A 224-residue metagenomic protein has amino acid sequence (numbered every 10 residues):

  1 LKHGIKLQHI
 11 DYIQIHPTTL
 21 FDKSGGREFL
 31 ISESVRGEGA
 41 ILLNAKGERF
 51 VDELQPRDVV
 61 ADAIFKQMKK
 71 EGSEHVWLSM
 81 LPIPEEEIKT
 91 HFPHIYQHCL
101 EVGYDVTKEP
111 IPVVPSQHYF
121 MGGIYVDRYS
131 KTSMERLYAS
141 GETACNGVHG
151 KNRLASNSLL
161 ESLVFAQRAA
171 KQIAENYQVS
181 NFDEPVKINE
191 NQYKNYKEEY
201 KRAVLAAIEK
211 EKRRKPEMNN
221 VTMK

Functional and structural regions predicted by a protein language model:
L1, G26-L30, R153-L160: Alpha-helix capping and helix-loop boundary segments enriched in small/acidic/polar residues
H3-D105, Q172: An anion/pyrophosphate-binding glycine-rich loop and adjacent beta-alpha core in soluble alpha-beta enzymes
K6-D11, V106-V114, Q178-V186: Flexible, glycine/charged-enriched surface loops at secondary-structure junctions
P17, P82, P93, P110-P112 (+2 more regions): Proline-rich intrinsically disordered, low-complexity coils
R27-L30, P110-V113, G147-H149: Intrinsically disordered, low-complexity segments enriched in polar/charged residues with Gly/Pro, especially when
R36, L43-K69, S73, Y119-M121 (+2 more regions): Glycine- and aromatic-enriched mobile tails/lids
H75-S79, E109-V113, N220: Short coil/turn segments at secondary-structure boundaries
H91-L137: FAD/FMN-dependent oxidoreductases across multiple families
